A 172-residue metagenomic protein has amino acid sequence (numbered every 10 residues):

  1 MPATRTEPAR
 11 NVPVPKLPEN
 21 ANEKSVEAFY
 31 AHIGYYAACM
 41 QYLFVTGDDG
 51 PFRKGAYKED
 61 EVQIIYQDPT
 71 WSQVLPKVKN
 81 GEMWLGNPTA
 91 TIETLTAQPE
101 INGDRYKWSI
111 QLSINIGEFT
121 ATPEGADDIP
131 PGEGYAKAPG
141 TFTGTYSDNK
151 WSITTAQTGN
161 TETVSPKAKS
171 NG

Functional and structural regions predicted by a protein language model:
T4-L85: Core segments of small alpha/beta cavity-forming domains
D48-P51, A56, E82, N87 (+4 more regions): Intrinsically disordered, low-complexity regions
Y66-Q67, W71-L75, T89-E93, E124-G125 (+1 more regions): Short amphipathic alpha-helical surface micro-motifs
K79-T89, E93, Q98-E100: A contiguous pocket-lining binding segment that forms or flanks enzyme active sites
T96-G172: Exposed beta-sheet edge and beta->alpha loop/turn motif
